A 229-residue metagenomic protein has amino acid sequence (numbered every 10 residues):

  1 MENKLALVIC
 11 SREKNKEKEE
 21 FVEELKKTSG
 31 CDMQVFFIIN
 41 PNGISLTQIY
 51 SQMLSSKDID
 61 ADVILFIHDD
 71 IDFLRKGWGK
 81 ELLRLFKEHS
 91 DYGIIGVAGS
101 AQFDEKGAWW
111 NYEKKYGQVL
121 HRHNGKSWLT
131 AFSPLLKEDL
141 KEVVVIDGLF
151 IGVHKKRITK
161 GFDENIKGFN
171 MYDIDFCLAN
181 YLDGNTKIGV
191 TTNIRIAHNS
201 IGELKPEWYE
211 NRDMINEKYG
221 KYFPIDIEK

Functional and structural regions predicted by a protein language model:
M1-G30, F36-N40: N-proximal low-complexity "stem/linker" segments adjacent to membrane-targeting elements
I39-L46, D72: Short, acidic/glycine-rich phosphate-metal binding loop used to engage nucleotide
G43-K57: Glycine-rich, basic loop-to-helix element that forms the pyrophosphate-binding segment of sugar-nucleotide handling
T47-S51, I146-L149, F169-L178: Conserved glycosyltransferase catalytic-site signature
A61-D72: Short beta-strand-to-loop acidic/aromatic patch adjacent to the donor-nucleotide binding site
I71-L85: Acidic donor-binding/catalytic loop of UDP-sugar-dependent glycosyltransferases, especially processive GT2
E81-K160: Conserved catalytic core of nucleotide-sugar-dependent glycosyltransferases
E164-K229: C-terminal catalytic/acceptor-binding lobe
